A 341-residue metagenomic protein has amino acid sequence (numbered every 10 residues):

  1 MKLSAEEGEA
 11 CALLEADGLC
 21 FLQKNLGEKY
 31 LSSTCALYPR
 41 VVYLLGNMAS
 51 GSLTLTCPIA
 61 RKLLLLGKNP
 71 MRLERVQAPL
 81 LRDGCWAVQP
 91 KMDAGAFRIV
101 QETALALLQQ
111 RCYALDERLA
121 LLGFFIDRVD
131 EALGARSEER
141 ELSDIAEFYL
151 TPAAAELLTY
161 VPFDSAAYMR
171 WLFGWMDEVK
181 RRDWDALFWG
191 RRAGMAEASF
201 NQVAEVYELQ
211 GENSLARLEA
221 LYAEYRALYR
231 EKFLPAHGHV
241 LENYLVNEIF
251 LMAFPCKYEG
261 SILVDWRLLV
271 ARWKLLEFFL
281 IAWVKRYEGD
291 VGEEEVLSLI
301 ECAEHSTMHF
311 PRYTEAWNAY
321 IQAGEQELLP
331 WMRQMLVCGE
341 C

Functional and structural regions predicted by a protein language model:
M1-D17: Gly/Pro-rich turn-and-neighbor structural signature
A5, L14, K29-S32, W266-V270 (+1 more regions): Generic alpha-helical scaffold signal
L14-L65: Short Cys/His-based metal-binding microdomains
Q23-G27, L45, V88-M92, Q110 (+1 more regions): Conserved aromatic-histidine-acidic binding/catalytic patches
L44, P58-K62, L80-L81, A323-P330: Short amphipathic alpha-helical patches
I59-A154: Charged, amphipathic alpha-helical linkers/stalks
L115-C341: Hydrophobic, aromatic-lined core segments that form the binding pocket/scaffold for planar heteroaromatic ligands
